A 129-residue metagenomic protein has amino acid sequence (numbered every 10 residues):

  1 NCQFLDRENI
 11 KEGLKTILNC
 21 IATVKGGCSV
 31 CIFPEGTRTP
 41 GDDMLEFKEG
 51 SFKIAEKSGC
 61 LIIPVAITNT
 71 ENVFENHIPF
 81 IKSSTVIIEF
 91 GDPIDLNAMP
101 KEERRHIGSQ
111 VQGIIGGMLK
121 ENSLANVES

Functional and structural regions predicted by a protein language model:
N1-I10: Catalytic core of membrane glycerolipid acyltransferases/transacylases, capturing the structured, soluble-facing
L14-S129: Non-catalytic C-terminal accessory region of glycerolipid acyltransferases and related lyso-lipid remodeling enzymes
